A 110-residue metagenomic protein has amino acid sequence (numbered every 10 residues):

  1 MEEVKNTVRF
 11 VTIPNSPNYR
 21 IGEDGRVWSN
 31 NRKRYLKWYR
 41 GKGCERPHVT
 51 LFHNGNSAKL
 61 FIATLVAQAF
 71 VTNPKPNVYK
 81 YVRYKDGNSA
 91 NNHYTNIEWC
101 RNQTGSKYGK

Functional and structural regions predicted by a protein language model:
M1-V82, D86-K110: Conserved recognition-core residues within compact binding domains
